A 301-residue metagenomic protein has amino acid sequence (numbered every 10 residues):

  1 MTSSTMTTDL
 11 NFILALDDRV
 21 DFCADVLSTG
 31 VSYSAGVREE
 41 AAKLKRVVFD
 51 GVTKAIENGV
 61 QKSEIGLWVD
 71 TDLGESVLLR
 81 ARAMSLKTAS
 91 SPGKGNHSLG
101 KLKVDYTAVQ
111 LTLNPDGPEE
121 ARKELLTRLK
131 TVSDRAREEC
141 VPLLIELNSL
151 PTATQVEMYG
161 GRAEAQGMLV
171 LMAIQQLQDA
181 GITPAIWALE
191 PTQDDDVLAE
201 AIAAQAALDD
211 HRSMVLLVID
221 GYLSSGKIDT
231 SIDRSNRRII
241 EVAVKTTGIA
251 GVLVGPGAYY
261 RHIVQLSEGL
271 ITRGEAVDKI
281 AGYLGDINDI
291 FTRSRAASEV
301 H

Functional and structural regions predicted by a protein language model:
M1-A121, I228-G251, P256-H301: Alpha/beta catalytic barrel-like cores
V47, T127-E138, M172-Q176, E200-A204 (+3 more regions): Alpha-helical scaffolding segments of alpha/beta enzyme cores, especially the outer helices of TIM-barrel or partial
G66-D70, S91-G93, D105-L125, A165-V197: Catalytic beta/alpha-barrel core
L78-L79, T154-Q178, D194-A206, N236-I240: Distinct, well-ordered alpha-helical segments
M84-S90, E139-L143, L208-K227: Short beta-strand/loop segments at the ligand-binding rim of alpha/beta enzyme cores
Q110-P118, L147-R162, A188-P191, M214-Y222 (+1 more regions): Active-site-proximal beta-alpha loop/turn segments in soluble metabolic enzymes
P115-R137, Q193-A207, D233-R234: Active-site-adjacent beta->alpha loops and helix N-cap segments on the catalytic face of soluble alpha/beta enzymes
L125-I182: Conserved anion-binding
